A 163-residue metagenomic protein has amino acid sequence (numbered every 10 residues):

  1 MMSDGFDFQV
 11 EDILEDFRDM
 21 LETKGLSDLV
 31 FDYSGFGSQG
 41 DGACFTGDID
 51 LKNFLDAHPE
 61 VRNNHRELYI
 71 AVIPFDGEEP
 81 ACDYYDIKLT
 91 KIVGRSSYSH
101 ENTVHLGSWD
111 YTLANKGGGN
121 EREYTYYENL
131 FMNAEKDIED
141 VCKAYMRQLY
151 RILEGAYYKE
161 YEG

Functional and structural regions predicted by a protein language model:
M1-G163: Alpha-helical propensity feature that highlights long, continuous alpha-helices across diverse contexts
